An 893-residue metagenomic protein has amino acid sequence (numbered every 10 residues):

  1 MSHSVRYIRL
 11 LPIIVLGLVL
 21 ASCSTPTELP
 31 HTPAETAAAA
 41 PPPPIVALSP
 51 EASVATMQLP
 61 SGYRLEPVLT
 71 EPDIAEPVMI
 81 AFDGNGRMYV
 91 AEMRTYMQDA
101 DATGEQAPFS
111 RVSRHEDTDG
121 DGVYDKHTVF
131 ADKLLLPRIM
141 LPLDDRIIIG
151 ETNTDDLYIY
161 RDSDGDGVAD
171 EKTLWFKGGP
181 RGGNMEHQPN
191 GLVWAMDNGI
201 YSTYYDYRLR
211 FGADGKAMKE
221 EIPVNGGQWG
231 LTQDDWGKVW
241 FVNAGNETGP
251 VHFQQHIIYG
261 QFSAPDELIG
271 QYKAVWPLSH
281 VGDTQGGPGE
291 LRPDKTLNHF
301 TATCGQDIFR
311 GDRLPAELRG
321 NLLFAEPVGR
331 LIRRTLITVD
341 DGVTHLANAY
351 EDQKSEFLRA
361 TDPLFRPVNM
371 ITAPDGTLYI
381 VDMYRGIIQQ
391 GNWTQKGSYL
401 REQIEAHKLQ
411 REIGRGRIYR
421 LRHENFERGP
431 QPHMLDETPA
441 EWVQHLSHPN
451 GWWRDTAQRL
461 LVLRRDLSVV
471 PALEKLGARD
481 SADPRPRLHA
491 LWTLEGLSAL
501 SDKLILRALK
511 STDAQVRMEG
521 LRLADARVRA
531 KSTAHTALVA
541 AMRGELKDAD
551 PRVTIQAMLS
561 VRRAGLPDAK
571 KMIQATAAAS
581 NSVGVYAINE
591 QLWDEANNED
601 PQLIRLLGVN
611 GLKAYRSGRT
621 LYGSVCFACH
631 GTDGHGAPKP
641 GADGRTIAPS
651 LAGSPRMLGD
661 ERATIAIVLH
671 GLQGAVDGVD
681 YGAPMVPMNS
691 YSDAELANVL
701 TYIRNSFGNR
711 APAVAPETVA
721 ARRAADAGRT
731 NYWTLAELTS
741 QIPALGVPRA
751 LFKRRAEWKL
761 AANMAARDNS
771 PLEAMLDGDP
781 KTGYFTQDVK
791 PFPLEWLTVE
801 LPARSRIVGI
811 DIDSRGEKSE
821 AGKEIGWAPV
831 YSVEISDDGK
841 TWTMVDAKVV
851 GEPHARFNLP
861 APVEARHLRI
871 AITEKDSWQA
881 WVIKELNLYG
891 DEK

Functional and structural regions predicted by a protein language model:
T25-E441, W452, L460-V462, T533 (+1 more regions): Beta-propeller domains with acidic blade repeats across secreted/periplasmic ectodomains and cytosolic WD/CNH propellers
H31-T32, P41-P44, P601-K613, V679-A756 (+1 more regions): Flexible coil segments in periplasmic/lumen-exposed cytochrome c-class electron-transfer proteins
V46, E51, G746-R804, R815-W827 (+5 more regions): Disordered, acidic Ser/Thr/Pro-rich linker "stalks" and the adjacent N-terminal cap of the next globular domain
M370, V381, I418, G618-D633 (+2 more regions): The canonical Cys-X-X-Cys-His
A406, G634-D693: Gly/Gly-Pro-rich "capping" loops immediately C-terminal to redox-active cysteine motifs in periplasmic/lumenal
G429-P432, W452-R465, R485-A499, L504-K510 (+5 more regions): Structural detector for internal amphipathic alpha-helices that build alpha-solenoid repeat scaffolds
E599-G623, H635-P640: Electrostatic cytochrome c docking/interface patches
A871-W878: Short beta-strand-plus-loop segments that form exposed binding edges in beta-rich domains
